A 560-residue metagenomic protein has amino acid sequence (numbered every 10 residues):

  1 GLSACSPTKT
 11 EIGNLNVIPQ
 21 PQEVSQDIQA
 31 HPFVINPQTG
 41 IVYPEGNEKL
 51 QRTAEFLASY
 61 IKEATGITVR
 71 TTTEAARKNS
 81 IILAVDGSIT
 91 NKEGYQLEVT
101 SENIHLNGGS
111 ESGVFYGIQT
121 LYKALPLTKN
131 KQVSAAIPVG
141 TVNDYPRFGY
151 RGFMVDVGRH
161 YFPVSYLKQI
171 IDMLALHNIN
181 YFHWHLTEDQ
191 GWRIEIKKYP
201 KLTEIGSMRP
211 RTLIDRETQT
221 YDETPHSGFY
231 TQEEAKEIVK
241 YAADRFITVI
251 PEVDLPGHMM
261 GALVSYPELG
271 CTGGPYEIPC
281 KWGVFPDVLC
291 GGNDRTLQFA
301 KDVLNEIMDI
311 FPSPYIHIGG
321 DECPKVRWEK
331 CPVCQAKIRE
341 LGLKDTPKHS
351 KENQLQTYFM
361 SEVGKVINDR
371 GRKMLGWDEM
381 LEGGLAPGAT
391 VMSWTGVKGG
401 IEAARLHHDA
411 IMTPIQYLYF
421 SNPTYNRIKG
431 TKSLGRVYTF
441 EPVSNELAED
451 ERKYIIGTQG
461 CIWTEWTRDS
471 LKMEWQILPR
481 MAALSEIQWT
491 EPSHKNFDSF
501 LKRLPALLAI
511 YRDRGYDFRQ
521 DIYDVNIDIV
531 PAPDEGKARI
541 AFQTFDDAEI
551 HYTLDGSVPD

Functional and structural regions predicted by a protein language model:
G1-S3: Bacterial N-terminal signal peptides
C5-F148, K472, Q488-L501, A506-R514: Contiguous, structured surface segment used for ligand recognition
P19, S25, V42, E491 (+1 more regions): Short, compositionally stereotyped local motifs that mark structural "simplifiers"
T90-Y315, E362, V366, Q459-I462: Feature activates predominantly on carbohydrate-active enzymes
G152, N180-H183, F246-I250, P314-H317 (+6 more regions): Beta-sheet entry/capping signal
G158, T187-G191, D254-H258, D321-K325 (+4 more regions): Active-site beta-loop-alpha junctions enriched in small/polar residues
A262-E268, T272, E277-T390, W394-H407: Active-site neighborhood of glycoside hydrolase catalytic domains
G371, G376-P387, W394-A509: Conserved alpha/beta catalytic core and glycan-binding cleft of carbohydrate-active enzymes
